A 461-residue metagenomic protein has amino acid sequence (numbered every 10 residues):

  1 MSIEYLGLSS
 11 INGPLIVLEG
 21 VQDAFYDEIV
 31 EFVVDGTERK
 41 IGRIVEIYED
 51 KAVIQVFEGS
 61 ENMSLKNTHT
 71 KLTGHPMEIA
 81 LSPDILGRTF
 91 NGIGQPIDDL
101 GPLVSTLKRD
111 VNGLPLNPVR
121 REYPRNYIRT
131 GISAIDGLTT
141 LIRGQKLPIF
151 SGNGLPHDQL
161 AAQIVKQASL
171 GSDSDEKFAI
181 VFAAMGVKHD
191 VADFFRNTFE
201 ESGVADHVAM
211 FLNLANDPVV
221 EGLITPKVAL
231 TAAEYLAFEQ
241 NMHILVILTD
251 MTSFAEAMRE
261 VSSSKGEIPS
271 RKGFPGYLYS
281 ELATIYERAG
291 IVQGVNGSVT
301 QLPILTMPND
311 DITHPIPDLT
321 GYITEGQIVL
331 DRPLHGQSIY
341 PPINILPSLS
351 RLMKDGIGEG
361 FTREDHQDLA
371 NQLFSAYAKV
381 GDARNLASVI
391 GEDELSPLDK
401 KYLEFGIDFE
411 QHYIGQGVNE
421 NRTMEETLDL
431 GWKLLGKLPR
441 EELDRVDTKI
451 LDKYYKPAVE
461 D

Functional and structural regions predicted by a protein language model:
M1-E4, S10-I128: Acidic-enriched and Gly/Ser
S2-E4, I16, E38-K40, N67 (+13 more regions): Residue-level detector of functional hotspots within protein domains
L8-S10, Q22-A24, G36, I44-E46 (+7 more regions): A generic structural signal for short, solvent-exposed coil/turn residues that cap or connect secondary-structure
I11, F90-G92, R129, I135 (+3 more regions): Short glycine/serine/threonine-biased micro-segments
T68-T70, M77, D84, I97-K146 (+4 more regions): P-loop NTPase nucleotide-binding/switch module
G137-E460: P-loop NTPase catalytic core
